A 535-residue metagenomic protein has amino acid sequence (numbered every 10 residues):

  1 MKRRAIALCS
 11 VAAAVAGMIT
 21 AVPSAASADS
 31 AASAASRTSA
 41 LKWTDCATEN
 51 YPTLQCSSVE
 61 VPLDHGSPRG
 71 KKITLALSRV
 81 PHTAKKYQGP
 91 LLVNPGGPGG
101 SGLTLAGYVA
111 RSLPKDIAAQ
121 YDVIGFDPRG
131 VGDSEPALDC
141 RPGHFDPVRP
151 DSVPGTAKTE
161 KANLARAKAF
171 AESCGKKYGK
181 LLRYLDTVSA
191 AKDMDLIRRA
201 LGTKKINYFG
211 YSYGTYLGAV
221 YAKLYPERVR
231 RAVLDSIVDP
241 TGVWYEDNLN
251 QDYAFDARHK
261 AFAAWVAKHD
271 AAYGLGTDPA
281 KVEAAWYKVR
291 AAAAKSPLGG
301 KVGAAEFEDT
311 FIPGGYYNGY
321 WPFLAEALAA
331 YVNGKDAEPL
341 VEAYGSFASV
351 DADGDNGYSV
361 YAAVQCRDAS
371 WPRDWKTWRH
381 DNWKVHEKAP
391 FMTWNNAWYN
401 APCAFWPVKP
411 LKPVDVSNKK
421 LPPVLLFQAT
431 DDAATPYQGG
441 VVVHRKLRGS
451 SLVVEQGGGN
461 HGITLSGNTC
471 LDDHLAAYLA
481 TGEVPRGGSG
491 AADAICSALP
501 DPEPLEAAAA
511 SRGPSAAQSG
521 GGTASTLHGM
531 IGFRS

Functional and structural regions predicted by a protein language model:
K2-V11, A21-K158, A280-E283, F405 (+2 more regions): Catalytic-loop region of hydrolases
S101, K192, G210-A222: Glycine-rich nucleophile elbow surrounding the catalytic serine of serine-hydrolase chemistry
D139-D151, Y221-K281, E326-D351: A catalytic-pocket lid/entrance helix-loop region that shapes and gates access to the active site across common
L201-Y213: Alpha/beta-hydrolase fold nucleophile elbow
K281-L421, G467, D473, G490-A491 (+3 more regions): Alpha/beta-hydrolase fold active-site neighborhood
K420, L425-Q428: Short beta-strand/loop motif that positions the catalytic acidic residue of the alpha/beta-hydrolase fold
A433-Q438: Conserved alpha/beta-hydrolase "acid-adjacent" motif
Q456-I463: Histidine-bearing beta->alpha loop at or near hydrolase active sites
